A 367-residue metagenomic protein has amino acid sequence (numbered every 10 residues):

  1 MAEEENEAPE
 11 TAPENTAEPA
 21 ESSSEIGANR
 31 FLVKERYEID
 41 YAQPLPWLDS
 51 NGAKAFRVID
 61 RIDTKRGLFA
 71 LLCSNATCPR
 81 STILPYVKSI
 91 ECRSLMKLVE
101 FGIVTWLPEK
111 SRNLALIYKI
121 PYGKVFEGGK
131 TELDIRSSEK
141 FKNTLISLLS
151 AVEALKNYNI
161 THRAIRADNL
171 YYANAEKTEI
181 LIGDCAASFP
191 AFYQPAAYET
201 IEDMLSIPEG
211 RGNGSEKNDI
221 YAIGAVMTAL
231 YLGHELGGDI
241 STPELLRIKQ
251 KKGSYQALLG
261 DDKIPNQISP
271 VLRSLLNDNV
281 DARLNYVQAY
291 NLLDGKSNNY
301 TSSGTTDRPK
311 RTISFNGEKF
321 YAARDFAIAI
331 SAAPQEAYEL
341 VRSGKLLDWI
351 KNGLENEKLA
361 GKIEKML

Functional and structural regions predicted by a protein language model:
E25-K97, W106: ATP-binding glycine-rich loop module of kinase domains
K97-S138: Conserved structural core of kinase catalytic domains
T144-L145: Activation segment signature within eukaryotic-like protein kinase domains
L148-L155, M227: Conserved hydrophobic alpha-helix
V152-N174, E179-D184: Catalytic-loop of the protein kinase fold
E179-L181, A186-A257, K263-P270: C-lobe/activation-segment region of protein kinase-like
L276-A289: A conserved short helix/loop substructure at the end of the activation segment of eukaryotic-like protein kinase domains
Y300-G361: Regulatory extensions appended to serine/threonine kinase catalytic cores
